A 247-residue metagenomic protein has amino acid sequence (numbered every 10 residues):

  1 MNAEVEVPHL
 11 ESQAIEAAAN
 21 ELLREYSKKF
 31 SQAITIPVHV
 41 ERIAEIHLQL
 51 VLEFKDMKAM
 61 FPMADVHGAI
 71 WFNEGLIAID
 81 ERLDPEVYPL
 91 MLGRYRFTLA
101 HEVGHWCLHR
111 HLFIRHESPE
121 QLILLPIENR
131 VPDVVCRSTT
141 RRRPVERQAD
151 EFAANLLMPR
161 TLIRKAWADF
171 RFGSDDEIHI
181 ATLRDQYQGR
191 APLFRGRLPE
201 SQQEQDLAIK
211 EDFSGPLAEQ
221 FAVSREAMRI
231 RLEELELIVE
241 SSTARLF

Functional and structural regions predicted by a protein language model:
M1-F247: Active-site hotspot residues in diverse enzymes, especially metal/ion-binding acidic/histidine motifs
